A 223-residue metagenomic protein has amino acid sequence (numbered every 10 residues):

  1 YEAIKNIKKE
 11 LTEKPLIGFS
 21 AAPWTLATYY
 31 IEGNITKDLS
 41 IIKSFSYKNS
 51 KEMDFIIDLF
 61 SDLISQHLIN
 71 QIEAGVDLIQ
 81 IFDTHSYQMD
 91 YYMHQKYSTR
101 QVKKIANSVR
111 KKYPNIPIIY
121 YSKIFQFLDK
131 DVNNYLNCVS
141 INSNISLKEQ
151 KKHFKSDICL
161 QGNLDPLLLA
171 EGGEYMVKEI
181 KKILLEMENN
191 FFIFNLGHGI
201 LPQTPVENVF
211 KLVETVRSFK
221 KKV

Functional and structural regions predicted by a protein language model:
E2-V223: Active-site loop segments of alpha/beta catalytic cores
